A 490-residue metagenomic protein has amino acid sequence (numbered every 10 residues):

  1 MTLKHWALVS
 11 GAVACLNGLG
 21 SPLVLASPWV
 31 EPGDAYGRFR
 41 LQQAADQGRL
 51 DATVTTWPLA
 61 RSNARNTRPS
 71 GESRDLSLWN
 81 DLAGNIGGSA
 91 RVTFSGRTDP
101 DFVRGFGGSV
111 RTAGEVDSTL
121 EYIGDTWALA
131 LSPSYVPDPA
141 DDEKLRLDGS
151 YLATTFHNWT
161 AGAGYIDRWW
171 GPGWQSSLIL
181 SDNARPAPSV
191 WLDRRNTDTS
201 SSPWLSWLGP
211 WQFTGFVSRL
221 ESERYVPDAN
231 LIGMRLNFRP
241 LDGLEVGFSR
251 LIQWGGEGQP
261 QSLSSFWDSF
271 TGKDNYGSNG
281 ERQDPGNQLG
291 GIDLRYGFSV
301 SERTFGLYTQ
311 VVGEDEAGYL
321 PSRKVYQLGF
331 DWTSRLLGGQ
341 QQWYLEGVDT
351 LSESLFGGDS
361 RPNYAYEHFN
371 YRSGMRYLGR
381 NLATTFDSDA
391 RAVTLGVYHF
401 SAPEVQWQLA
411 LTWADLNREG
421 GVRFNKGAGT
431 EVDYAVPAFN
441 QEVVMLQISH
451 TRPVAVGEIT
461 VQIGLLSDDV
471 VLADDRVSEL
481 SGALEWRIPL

Functional and structural regions predicted by a protein language model:
L23-G107: N-terminal periplasmic/intermembrane-space "pro-region" immediately following the signal or transit peptide
V30, T53-T55, L78-S89, Y122-L129 (+7 more regions): Short loop/turn motifs that connect adjacent beta-strands in outer-membrane beta-barrel proteins
G96-F102, G124-T126, Y135-P139, F156-N158 (+10 more regions): Transmembrane beta-strands of outer-membrane beta-barrel pores
G108-T112, D142-K144, D182-A184, V226-D228 (+5 more regions): Short sequence motifs at beta-strands and strand-loop junctions characteristic of Gram-negative outer-membrane
V110-P210: Well-ordered mid-protein domain cores that form the structural environment of catalytic cofactors
A128, S189-N370, S388-D389, V393-L395 (+4 more regions): Signature for the C-terminal beta-barrel architecture of outer-membrane proteins
S189, L236, R372, R452 (+1 more regions): Outer-membrane beta-barrel "beta-signal"
